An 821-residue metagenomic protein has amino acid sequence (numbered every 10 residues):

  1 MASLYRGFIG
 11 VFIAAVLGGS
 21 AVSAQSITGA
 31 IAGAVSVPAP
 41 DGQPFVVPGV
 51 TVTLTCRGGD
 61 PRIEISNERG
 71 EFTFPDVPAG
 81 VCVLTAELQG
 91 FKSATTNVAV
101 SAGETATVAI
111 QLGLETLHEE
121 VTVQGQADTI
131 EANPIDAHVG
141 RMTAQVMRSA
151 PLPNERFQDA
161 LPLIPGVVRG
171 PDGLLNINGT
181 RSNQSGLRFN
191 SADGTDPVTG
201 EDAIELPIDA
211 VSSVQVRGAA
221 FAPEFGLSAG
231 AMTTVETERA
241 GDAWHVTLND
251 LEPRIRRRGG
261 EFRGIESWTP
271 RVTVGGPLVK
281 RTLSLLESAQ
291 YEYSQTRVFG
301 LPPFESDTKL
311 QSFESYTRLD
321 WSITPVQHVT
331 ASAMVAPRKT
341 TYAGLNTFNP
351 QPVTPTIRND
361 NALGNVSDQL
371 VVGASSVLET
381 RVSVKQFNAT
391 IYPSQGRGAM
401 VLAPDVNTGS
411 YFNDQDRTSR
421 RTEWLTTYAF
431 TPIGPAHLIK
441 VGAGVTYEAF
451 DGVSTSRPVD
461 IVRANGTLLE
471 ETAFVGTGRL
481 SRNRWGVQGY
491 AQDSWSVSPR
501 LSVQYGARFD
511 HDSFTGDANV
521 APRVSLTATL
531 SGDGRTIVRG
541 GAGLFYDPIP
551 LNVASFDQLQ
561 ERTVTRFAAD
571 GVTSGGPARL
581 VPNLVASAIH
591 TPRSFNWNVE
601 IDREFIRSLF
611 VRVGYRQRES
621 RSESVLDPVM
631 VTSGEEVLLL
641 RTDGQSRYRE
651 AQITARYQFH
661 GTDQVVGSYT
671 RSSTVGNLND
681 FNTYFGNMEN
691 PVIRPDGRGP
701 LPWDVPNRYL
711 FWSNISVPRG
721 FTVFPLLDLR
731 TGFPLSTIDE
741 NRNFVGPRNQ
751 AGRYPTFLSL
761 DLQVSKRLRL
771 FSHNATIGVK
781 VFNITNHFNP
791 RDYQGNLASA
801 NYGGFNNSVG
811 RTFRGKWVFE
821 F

Functional and structural regions predicted by a protein language model:
A21-I135, G140-T143, D193-T195, P207-D209: Periplasm-facing N-terminal accessory domains of Gram-negative outer-membrane beta-barrel systems
F91-K92, N97-A109, E119-R239, N249-G259 (+7 more regions): Periplasmic N-terminal accessory/gating domains of Gram-negative outer-membrane beta-barrel systems
G125, V246-R254, E287-Y293, A331-V335 (+9 more regions): Transmembrane beta-barrel strands of outer-membrane/channel proteins
G264-K339, T356-E379, P522: Transmembrane beta-barrel wall of Gram-negative outer-membrane proteins
Q327-Q492, M630-E650: Replace "related TpsB outer-membrane translocases also match" with "some related outer-membrane beta-barrels such as
S525-L639, Y648, P755: Solvent-exposed loop/turn elements at secondary-structure boundaries
S608, R719-N741, F757-S759, S765-F821: C-terminal beta-signal and adjacent terminal beta-strands/loops of Gram-negative outer-membrane beta-barrel proteins
R612-T737: Gram-negative outer-membrane beta-barrel transporters
